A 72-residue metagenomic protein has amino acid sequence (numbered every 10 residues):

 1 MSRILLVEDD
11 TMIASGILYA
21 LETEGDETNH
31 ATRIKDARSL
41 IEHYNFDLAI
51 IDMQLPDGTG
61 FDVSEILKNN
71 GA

Functional and structural regions predicted by a protein language model:
M1-R3: Non-catalytic signal-transmission and effector/linker regions of two-component phosphorelay proteins
E8: Conserved acidic carboxylate
T11-N29, H43, N69: Two-component/phosphorelay signaling modules centered on CheY-like receiver
H30-L48, D62-E65: Acidic, metal-coordinating helix/loop segments flanking the phosphotransfer/catalytic sites of two-component signaling
D52: Active-site residues of response regulator receiver
P56: The feature encodes the CheY-like receiver
E65, N70-A72: CheY-like receiver
